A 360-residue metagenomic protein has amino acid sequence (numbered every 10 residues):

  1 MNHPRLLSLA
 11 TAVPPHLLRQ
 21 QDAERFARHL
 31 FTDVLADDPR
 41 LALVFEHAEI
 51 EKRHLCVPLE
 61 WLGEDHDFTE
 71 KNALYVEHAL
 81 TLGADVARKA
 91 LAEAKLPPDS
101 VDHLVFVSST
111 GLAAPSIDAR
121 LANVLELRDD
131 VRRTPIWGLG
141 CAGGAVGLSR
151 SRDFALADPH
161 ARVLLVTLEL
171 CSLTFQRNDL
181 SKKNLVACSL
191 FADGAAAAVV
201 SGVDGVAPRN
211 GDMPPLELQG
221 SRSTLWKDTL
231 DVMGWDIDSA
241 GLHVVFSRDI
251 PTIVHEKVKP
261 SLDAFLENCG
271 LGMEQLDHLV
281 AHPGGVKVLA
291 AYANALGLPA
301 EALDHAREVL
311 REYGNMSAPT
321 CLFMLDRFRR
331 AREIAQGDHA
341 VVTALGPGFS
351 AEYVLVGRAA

Functional and structural regions predicted by a protein language model:
M1-E77, C171, R177-E256, P260-D263 (+2 more regions): Condensing-enzyme catalytic core mediating Claisen C-C bond formation in acyl metabolism
N2-P4, P98-D102, D129-R132, A157-V163 (+6 more regions): Short coil/turn connectors at secondary-structure junctions
S8-A10, V107, W137, R162-E169 (+2 more regions): Short beta-strand segments
A42-L127, R133, G138, M273-L289: Conserved beta-ketoacyl condensing-enzyme motif
E46, H78-E93, I117, R150 (+3 more regions): Short, well-ordered amphipathic alpha-helical segments that serve as non-catalytic structural scaffolds within diverse
A84, S109-G111, R128-D130, P135-L156 (+3 more regions): Claisen-condensing/thiolase-fold acyl-transfer catalytic domains that form or cleave C-C bonds in fatty acid
A113-L127, V166-R177, L230-W235, L289-L303: Acidic-glycine-rich active-site phosphate/pyrophosphate-binding loop
